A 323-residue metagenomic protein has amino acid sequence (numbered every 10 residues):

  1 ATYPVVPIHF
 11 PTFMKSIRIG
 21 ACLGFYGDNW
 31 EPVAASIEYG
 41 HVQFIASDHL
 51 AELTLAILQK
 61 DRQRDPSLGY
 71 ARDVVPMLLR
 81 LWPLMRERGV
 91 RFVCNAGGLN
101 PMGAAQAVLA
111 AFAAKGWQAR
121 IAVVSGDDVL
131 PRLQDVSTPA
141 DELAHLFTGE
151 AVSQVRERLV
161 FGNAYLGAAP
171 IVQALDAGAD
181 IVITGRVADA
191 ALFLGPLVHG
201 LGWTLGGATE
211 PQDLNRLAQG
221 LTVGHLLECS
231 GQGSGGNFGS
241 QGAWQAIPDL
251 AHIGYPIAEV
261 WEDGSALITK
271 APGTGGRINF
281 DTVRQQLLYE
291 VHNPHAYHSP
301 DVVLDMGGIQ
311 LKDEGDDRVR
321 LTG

Functional and structural regions predicted by a protein language model:
A1-F13: N-terminal amphipathic/basic-hydrophobic helices that include classical n-h-c signal peptides and signal-anchor
F13-V136, V152-Y165, P170, L267-I268 (+2 more regions): Metallocofactor- and cofactor-centric catalytic cores in central/energy metabolism, strongly enriched
W30-V33, L55-K60, G103-L109, P131-L143 (+6 more regions): Short acidic, glycine/serine/threonine-rich loops at helix termini
A35-E38, Q173-L175, R216, P248-D249 (+1 more regions): A general structural signal for short secondary-structure junctions and capping/turn motifs
S36, G40, L84, R88 (+7 more regions): Change "in soluble alpha/beta enzymes" to "in soluble alpha/beta proteins
A113-V129, L194-D249: Catalytic or ion-translocation cores adjacent to nucleophile or general acid/base/metal-coordination motifs in diverse
E142-A168, V172-D176, V182-T184, A188-V223 (+1 more regions): Catalytic alpha/beta core domains of metabolic enzymes, predominantly
L217-R320: A conserved active-site cap/scaffold subdomain adjacent to cofactor or substrate pockets
